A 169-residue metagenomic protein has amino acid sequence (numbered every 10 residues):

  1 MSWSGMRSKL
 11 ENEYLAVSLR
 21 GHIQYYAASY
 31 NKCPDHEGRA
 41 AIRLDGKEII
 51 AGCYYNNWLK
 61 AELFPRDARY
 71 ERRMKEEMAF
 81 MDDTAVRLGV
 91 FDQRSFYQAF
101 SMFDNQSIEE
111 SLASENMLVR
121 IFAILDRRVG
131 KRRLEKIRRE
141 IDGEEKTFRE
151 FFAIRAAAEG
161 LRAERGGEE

Functional and structural regions predicted by a protein language model:
M1-E169: Alpha-helical scaffold segments
